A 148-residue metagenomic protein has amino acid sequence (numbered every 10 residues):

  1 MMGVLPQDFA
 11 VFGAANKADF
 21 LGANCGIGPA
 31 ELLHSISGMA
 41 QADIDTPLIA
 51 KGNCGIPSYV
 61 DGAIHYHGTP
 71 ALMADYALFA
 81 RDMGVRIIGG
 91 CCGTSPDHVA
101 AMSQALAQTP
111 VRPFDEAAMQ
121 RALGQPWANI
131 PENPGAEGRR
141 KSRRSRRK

Functional and structural regions predicted by a protein language model:
M1-K148: Domain-level signal for soluble alpha/beta catalytic cores
